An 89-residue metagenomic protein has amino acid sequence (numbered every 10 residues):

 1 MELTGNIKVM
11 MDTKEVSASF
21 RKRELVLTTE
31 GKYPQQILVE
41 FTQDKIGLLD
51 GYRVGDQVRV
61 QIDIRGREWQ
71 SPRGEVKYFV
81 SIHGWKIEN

Functional and structural regions predicted by a protein language model:
M1-N89: Single-stranded nucleic acid-binding surfaces, predominantly the OB-fold ssDNA-binding core
